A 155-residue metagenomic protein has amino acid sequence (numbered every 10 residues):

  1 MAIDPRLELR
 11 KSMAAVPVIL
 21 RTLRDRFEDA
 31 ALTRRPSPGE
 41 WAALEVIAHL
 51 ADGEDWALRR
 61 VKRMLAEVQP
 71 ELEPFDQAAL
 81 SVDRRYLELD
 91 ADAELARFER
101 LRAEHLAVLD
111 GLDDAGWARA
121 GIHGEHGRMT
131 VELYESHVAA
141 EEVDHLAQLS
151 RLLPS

Functional and structural regions predicted by a protein language model:
M1-K11, T33, A57-R100, L153-S155: Short, helix-capping/interhelical loops that line the mouth of catalytic, cofactor-, or ligand-binding pockets
A2-E8, R21, F27-E28, D76 (+3 more regions): General structural signal for secondary-structure boundaries
I3-A14, E40-I47, A91-L95, E132-E135: Amphipathic, non-membrane alpha-helical segments in soluble helical-bundle scaffolds
R6, P17, D29, I47 (+5 more regions): Generic N-terminal initiation segments characterized by hydrophobic and/or small/turn-forming residues
S12-R34: N-terminal first-folded block
M13-V16, L23, S81-A118, V138: Acidic/histidine-rich alpha-helical segments that form the ligand environment of transition-metal centers
L23-A30, M64, V68, L112-A115 (+1 more regions): A short secondary-structure junction motif
T33-Q77, L106, A120-S155: Short, contiguous alpha-helical
